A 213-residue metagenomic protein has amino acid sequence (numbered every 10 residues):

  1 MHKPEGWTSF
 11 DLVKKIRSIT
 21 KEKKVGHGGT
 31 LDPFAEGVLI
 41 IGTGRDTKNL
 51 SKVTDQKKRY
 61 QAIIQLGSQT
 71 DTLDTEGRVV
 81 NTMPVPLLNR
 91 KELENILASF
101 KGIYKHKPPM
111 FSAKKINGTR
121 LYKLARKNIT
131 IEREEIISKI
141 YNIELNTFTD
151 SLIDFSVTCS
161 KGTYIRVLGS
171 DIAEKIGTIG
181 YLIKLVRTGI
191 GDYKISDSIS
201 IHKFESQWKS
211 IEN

Functional and structural regions predicted by a protein language model:
M1-N213: Catalytic/RNA-binding core of pseudouridine synthases
